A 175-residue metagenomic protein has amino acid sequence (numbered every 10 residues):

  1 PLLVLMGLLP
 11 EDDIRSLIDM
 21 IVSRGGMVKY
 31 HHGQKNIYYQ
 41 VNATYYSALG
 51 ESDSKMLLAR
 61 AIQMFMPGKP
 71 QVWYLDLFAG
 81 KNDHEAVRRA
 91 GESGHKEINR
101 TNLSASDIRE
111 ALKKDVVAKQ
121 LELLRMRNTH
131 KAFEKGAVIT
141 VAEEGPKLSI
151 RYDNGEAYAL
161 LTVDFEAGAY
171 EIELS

Functional and structural regions predicted by a protein language model:
P1-L174: Active-site and adjacent substrate-binding regions of carbohydrate-active enzymes
